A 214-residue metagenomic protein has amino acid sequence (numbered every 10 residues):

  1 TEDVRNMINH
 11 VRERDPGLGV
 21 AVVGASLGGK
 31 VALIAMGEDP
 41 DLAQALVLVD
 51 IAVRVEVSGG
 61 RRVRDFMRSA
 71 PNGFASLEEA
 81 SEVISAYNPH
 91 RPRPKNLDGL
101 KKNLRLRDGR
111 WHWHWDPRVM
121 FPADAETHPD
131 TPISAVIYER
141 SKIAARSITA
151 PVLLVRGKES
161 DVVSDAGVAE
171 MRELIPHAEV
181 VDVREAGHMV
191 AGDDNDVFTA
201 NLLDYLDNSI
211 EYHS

Functional and structural regions predicted by a protein language model:
T1-H10: Alpha/beta-hydrolase active-site loop
H10-S58: Conserved hydrolase catalytic core segment
G17, L42-Q44, I175-A178, A186: Core-facing hydrophobic residues within beta-strands of well-ordered domains
A43, I51-L77: A catalytic-pocket lid/entrance helix-loop region that shapes and gates access to the active site across common
N72, S160, G187-V190: Glycosyltransferase donor-binding loop in the core domain
A75-H128: Conserved alpha/beta-hydrolase catalytic His-Asp/Glu region
L106-E173, D182: Conserved serine/cysteine hydrolase catalytic core
P176-S214: Catalytic active-site module of serine/aspartate enzymes centered on a nucleophile-bearing elbow/loop
